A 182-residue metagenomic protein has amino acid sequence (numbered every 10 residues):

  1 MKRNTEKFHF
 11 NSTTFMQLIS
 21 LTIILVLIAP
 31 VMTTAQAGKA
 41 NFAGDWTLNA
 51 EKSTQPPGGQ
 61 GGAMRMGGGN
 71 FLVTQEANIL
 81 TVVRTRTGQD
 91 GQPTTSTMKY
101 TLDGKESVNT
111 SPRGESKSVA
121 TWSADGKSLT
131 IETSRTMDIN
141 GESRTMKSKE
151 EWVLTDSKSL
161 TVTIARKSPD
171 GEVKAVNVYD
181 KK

Functional and structural regions predicted by a protein language model:
M1-M16: N-terminal secretory signal peptides that target proteins for export/translocation
H9-F10, L18, T101, D180: Compositionally biased, intrinsically disordered low-complexity regions enriched in proline and serine
F10-S12, L25, T94: Generic hydrophobic-segment detector
Q17-P30: Bacterial N-terminal signal peptides
A35-K182: Hydrophobic small-molecule pocket/channel-lining residues, especially in calycin-type beta-barrels
